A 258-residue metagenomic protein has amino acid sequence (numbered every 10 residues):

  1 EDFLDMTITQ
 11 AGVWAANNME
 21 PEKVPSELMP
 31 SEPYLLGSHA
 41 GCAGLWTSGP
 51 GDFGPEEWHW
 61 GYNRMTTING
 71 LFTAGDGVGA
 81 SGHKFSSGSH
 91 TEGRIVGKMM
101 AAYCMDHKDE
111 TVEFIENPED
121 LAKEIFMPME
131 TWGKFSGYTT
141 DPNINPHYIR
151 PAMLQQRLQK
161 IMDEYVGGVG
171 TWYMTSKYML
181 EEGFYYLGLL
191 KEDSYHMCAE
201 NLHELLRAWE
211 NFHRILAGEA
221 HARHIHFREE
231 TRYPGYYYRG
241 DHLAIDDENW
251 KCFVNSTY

Functional and structural regions predicted by a protein language model:
E1-G82, E164-Y258: Mobile, glycine/GP-rich and aromatic-enriched active-site lid/loop segments adjacent to catalytic centers
V78-M100: A conserved FAD-binding loop/helix module that cradles the flavin
G88-S89, D106, D246: Alpha-helix termini
D106-E200: Long, amphipathic alpha-helical stalk/connector segments used for oligomerization, subunit docking, or mechanical
